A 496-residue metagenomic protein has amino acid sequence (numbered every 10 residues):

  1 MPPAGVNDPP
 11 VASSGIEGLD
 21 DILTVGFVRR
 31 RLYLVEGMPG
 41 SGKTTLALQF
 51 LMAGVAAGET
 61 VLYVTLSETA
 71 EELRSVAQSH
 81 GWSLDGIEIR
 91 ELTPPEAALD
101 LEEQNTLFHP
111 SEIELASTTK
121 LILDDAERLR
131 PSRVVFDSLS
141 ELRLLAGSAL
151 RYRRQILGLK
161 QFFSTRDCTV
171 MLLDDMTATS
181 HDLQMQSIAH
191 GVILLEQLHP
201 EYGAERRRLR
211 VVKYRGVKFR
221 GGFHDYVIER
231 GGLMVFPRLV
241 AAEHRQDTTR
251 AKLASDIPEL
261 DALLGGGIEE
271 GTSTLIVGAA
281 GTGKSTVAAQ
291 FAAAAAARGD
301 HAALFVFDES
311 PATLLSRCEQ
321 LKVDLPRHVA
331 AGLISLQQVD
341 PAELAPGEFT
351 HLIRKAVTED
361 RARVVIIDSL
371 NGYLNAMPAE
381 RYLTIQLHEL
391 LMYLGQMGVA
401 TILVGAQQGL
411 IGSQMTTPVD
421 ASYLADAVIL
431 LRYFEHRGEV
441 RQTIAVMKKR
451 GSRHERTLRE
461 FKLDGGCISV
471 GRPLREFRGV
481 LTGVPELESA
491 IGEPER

Functional and structural regions predicted by a protein language model:
P2-P9, T93, Q104, S111 (+5 more regions): Conserved P-loop NTPase
G15-G26, I257-G267: Pre-Walker A adenine-sensing motif
V25-E91, L263-L325: Walker A/P-loop NTP-binding active-site region of P-loop NTPases, recognizing the glycine-rich GxxxxGKT/S
R30, A57-T60, D85-I87, D167-C168 (+10 more regions): Short glycine-/polar-rich loops that comprise or flank the Walker A/P-loop and associated switch/sensor motifs
Y33, T106-I188, V192, E343-V428 (+1 more regions): P-loop NTPase motor core
E59-A146, D300-R381: Conserved inter-motif catalytic segment of the P-loop NTP-binding fold
S67-E71, S79, T93-A98, S140-L142 (+16 more regions): Conserved nucleotide-binding/hydrolysis micro-motifs of P-loop NTPases
S255, D261-G281, T286-A288, G332 (+5 more regions): Flexible loop/N-cap segments at domain edges
